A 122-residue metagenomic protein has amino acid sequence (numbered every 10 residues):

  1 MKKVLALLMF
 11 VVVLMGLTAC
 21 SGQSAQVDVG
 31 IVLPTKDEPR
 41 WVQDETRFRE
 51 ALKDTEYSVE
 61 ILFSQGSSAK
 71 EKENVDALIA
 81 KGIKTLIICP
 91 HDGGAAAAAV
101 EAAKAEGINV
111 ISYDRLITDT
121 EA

Functional and structural regions predicted by a protein language model:
M1-L8: Positively charged n-region of N-terminal signal peptides that target proteins for export
V4, C20-A122: A residue-level marker of the well-folded mature domains of exported/periplasmic proteins
V11-V12: Repetitive helical segments and hydrophobic/amphipathic motifs
M15-A19: C-terminal motif of bacterial Sec signal peptides marking the signal peptidase cleavage site
